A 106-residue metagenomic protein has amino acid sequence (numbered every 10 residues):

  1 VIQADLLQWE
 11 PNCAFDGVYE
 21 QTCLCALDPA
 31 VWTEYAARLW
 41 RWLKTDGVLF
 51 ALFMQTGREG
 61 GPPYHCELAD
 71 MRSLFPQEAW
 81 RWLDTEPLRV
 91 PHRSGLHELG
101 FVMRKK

Functional and structural regions predicted by a protein language model:
V1-C13, L27-K106: Class I (Rossmann-like) S-adenosyl-L-methionine-dependent methyltransferase catalytic domain, capturing the SAM-binding
D16: Conserved acidic residues
Y19: A conserved beta-strand element that flanks and buttresses the S-adenosyl-L-methionine
T22-A26: Short catalytic micro-motifs in class I SAM-dependent methyltransferases
